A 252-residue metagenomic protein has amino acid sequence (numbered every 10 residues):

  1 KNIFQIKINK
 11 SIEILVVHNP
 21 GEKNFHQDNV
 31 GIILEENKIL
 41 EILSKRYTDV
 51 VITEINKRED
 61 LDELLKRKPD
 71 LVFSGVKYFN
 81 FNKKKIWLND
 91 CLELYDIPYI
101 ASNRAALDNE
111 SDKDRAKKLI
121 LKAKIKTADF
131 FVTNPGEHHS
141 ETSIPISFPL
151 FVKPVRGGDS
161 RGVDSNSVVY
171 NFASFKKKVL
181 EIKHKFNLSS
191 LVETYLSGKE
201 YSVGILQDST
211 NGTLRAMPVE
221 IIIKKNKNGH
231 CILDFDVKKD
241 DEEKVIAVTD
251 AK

Functional and structural regions predicted by a protein language model:
K1-Y99, A105, S111, R115 (+1 more regions): ATP-binding N-terminal substructure of ATP-dependent carboxylate-amine bond-forming enzymes
F4-N19, L65-K66, D108-L191, S197-G198 (+1 more regions): Active-site nucleotide/adenylate-binding loops and adjacent lid/helix of ATP-dependent enzymes
F81, G158-S160, N226: Short glycine/serine/proline-enriched coil/turn segments at secondary-structure junctions
I100, A128-D129, M217, L233: A short, local hydrophobic-aromatic micro-motif
I100-S102, D159-G162, K244-A247: Short small-residue beta-strand/loop micro-motif enriched in glycine and branched aliphatics
N171-K252: Phosphate-binding site of ATP-dependent enzymes
